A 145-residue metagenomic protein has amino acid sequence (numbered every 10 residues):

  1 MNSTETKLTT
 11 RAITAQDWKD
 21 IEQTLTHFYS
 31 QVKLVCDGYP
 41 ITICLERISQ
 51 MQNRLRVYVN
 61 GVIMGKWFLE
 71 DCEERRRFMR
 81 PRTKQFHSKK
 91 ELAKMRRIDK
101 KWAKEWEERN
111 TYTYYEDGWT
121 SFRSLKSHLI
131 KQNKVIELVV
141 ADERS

Functional and structural regions predicted by a protein language model:
N2-E46: Negatively charged, low-complexity tracts enriched in Asp/Glu with abundant Ser/Thr
S3-K7, R11, A15-K19, F86-K104 (+3 more regions): Basic, mixed-charge low-complexity alpha-helical segments
K19, V57, D142-S145: Compositionally biased, intrinsically disordered low-complexity regions
T24, V35, C44-E46, N60-V62 (+3 more regions): Compositionally biased, intrinsically disordered low-complexity segments
F28-V32, D37-T42, N53-L55, N110 (+1 more regions): Generic structural motif recognizing short loop/turn segments at the entrances and edges of beta-strands
C44-E116: Intrinsically disordered, low-complexity regulatory segments enriched in Ser/Thr/Pro and charged residues
E105-S145: Acidic, proline/glycine-rich low-complexity IDRs
